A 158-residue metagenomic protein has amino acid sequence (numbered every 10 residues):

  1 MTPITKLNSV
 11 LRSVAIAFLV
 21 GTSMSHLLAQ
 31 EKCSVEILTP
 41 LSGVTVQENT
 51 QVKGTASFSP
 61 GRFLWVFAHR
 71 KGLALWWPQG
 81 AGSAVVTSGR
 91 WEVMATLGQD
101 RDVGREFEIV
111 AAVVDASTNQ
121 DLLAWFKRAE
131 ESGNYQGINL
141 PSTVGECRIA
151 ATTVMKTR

Functional and structural regions predicted by a protein language model:
T2-A15: Bacterial N-terminal signal peptides that target proteins for export
S13-S23: Bacterial N-terminal signal peptides
M24-A29: Sec/Tat signal peptide C-region and signal peptidase I cleavage site
E31-R158: Ser/Thr-rich low-complexity repeats and stalk/linker segments
